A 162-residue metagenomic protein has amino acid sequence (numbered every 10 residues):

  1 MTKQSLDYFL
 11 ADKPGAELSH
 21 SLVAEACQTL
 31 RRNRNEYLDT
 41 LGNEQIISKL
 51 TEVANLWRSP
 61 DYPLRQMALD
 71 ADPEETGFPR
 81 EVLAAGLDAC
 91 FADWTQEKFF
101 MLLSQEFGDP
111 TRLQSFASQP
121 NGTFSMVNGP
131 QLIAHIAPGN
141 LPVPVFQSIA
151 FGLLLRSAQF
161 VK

Functional and structural regions predicted by a protein language model:
M1-S125: N-terminal Rossmann-like NAD(P)+-binding subdomain of aldehyde/semialdehyde dehydrogenases
L103-K162: Conserved small-residue-rich beta-alpha loop and adjacent elements that most often cradle the phosphate/pyrophosphate
